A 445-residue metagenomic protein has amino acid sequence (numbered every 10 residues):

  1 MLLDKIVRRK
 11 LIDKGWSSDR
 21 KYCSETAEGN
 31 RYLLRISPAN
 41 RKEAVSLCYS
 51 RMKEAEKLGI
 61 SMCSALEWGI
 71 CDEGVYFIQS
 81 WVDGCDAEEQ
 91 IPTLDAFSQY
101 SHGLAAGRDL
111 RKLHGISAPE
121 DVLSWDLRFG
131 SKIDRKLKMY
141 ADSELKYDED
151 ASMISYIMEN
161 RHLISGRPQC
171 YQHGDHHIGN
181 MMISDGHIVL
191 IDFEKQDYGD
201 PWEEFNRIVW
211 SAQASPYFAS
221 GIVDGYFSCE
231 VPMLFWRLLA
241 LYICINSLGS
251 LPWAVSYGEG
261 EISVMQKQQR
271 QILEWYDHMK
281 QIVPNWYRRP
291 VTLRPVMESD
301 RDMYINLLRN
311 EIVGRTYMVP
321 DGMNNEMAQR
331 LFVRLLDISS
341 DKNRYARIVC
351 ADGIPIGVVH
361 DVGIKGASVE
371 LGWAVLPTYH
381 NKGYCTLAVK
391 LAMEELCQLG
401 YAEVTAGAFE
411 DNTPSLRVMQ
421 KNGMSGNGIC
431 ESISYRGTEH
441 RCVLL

Functional and structural regions predicted by a protein language model:
M1-L3, K112-G174, Q266-M279: An alpha-helical support segment within catalytic cores of ATP-dependent transferases
L11-S124: ATP-binding pocket architecture of kinase catalytic cores
S18-R20, S61, L163-Q169, R334-I348 (+1 more regions): A short helix-loop-beta-strand connector motif used in the catalytic cores of GNAT acetyltransferases and, in some
D19, L104, S165, R207 (+1 more regions): Helix-rich C-terminal or lid/interface subdomains of diverse kinases
R20-E25, I157-F205: Active-site acidic catalytic loop and adjacent metal/ATP-binding pocket of ATP-dependent phosphoryl transfer enzymes
D126, E144-S152, I312-R334: Conserved GNAT-fold acetyl-CoA-binding loop/helix
K132, K136, I157-L163, M323-K342: Active-site rim helix/loop that mediates acceptor-substrate recognition in acyltransferases
Q281-R315, A346-L445: Acyl-donor (CoA/ACP) binding surface of acyl/acetyltransferases
